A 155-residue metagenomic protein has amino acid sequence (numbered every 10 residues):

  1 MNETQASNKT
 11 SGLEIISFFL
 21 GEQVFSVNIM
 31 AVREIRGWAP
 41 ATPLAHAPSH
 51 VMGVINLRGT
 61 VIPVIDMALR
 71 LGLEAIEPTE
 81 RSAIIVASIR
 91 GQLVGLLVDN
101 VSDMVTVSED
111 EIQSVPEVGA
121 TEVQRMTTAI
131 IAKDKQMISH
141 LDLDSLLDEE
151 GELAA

Functional and structural regions predicted by a protein language model:
M1-A155: An acidic, low-aromatic, low-complexity terminal/linker signal
